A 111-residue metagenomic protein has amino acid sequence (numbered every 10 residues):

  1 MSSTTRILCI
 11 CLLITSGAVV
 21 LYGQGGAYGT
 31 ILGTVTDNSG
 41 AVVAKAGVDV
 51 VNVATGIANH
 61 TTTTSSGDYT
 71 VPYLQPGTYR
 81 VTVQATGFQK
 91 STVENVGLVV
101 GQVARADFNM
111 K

Functional and structural regions predicted by a protein language model:
S2-K111: Periplasm-facing N-terminal accessory domains of Gram-negative outer-membrane beta-barrel systems
